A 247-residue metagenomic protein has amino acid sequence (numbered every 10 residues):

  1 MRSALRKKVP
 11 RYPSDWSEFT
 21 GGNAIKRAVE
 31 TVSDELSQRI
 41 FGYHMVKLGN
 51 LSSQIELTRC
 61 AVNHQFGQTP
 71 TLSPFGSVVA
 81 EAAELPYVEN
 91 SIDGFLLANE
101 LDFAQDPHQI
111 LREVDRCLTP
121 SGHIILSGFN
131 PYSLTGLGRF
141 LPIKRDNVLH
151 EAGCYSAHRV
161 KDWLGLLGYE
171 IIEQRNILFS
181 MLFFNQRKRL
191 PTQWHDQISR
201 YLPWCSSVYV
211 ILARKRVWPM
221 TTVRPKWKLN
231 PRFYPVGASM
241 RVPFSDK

Functional and structural regions predicted by a protein language model:
M1-Q38: Class I SAM-dependent methyltransferase Rossmann-like catalytic core, especially the SAM/SAH-binding loop
E35-L85: Class I SAM-dependent methyltransferase SAM/SAH-binding core
A83-F95: A short acidic, Gly/Pro-enriched loop at the edge of an enzyme's catalytic core that lines a small-molecule cofactor
H108-H123: A short glycine-rich, Lys/Arg-flanked "PGG" loop and its adjoining helix->strand segment in the class I
H123-E151: Conserved class I S-adenosyl-L-methionine
L141, E151-Q174: Short alpha-helix
I171-H195, W204-C205: Conserved catalytic loop of SAM-dependent methyltransferase domains
W194-K247: C-terminal lobe and adjacent flexible extensions of AdoMet/dcAdoMet transferase-like proteins
